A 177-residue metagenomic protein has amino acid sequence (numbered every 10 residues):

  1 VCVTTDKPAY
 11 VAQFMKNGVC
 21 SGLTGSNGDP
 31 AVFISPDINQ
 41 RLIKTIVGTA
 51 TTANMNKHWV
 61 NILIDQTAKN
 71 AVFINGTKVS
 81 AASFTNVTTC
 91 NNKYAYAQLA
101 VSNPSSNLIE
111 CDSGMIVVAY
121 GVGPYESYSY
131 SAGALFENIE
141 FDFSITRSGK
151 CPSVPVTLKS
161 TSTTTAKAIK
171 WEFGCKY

Functional and structural regions predicted by a protein language model:
V1-S106, E110-D142: Conserved functional hotspot residues at active sites or interaction interfaces
L63, E110, K159-T161, E172: Residue-level recognition of well-ordered beta-strand positions that form the cores of beta-sheet-rich folds across
D142-S148: Surface-exposed, proline-enriched loop/turn segments that connect beta strands in immunoglobulin-like
P152-S162: A short beta-strand segment in extracellular, disulfide-stabilized domains
S162-Y177: Solvent-exposed loop segments of extracellular immunoglobulin-like
